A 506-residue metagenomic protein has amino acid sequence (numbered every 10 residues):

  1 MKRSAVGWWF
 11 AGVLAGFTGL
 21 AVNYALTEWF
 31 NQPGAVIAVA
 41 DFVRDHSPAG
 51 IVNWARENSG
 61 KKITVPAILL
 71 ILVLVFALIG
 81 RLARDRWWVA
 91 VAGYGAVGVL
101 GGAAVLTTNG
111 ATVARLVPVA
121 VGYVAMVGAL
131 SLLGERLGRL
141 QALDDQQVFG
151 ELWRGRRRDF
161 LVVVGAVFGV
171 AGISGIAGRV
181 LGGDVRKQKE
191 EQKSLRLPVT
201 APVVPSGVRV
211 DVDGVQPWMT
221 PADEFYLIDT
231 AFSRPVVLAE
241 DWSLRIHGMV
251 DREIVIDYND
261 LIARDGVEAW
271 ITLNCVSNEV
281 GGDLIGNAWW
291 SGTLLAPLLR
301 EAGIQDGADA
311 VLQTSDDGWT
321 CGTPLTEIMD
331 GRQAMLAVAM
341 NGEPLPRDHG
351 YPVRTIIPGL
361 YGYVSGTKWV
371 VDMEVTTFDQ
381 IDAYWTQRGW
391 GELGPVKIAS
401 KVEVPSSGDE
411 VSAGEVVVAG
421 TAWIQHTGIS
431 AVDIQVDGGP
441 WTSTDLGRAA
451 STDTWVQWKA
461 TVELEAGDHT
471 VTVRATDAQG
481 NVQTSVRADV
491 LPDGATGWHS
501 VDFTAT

Functional and structural regions predicted by a protein language model:
M1-D85: Membrane-anchoring hydrophobic segments
W9-V13, L70, A92, L116 (+2 more regions): Alpha-helical transmembrane segments
N23-E28, A104, A177-R179: C-terminal TM-helix exit segments that contain a strictly Trp-centered aromatic cap at the helix terminus
W29, P33, F76, R84-V89 (+4 more regions): Structured, non-membrane catalytic/scaffold regions adjacent to prosthetic-group chemistry
I71, I79-G155: N-terminal secretory signal peptides
V121, L130, L161, G165 (+2 more regions): Short, well-ordered alpha-helical packing segments
V148-F168: N-terminal secretory signal peptides and thylakoid transit peptides that target proteins across membranes
